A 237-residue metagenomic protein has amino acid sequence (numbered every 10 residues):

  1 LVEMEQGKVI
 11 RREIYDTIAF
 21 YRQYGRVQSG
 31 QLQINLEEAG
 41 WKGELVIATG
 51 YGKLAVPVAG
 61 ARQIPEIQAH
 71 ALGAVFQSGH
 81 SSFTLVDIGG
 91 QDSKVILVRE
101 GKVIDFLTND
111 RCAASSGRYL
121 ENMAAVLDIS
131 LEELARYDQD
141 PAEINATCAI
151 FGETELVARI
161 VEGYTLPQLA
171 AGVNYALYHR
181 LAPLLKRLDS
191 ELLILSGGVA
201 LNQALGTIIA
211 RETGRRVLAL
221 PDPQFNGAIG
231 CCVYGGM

Functional and structural regions predicted by a protein language model:
L1-G30, V103-A113: Short glycine-rich, Thr/Ser-proximal phosphate-binding strand/loop in the N-terminal lobe of ATP-dependent enzymes
L1-R11, S82-K102: Gly/Thr-rich phosphate-binding beta-strand-loop-beta motif of the actin/hexokinase/Hsp70
I18-S29, L36-I67, I104, G163: Short beta-strand-loop/turn "lid" adjacent to the catalytic site in phosphate-handling enzymes
Y51-L54, L185, S190-E212, P223-G227: Glycine-rich phosphate-binding loops at beta-strand->alpha-helix junctions
R62-Q68, A210-I229: Conserved phosphate-binding/catalytic loops in two-lobed NTP-binding clefts
L72-F76, G117-E121, A125, L218-M237: Glycine-rich phosphate-binding/hydrolytic loop that grips phosphoryl groups
E100-D140, N145-C148: Glycine-rich phosphate-binding loop plus the immediately following alpha-helix
A149-E191, Q224: Adenine-nucleotide phosphate-binding core of ATP-dependent small-molecule kinases
